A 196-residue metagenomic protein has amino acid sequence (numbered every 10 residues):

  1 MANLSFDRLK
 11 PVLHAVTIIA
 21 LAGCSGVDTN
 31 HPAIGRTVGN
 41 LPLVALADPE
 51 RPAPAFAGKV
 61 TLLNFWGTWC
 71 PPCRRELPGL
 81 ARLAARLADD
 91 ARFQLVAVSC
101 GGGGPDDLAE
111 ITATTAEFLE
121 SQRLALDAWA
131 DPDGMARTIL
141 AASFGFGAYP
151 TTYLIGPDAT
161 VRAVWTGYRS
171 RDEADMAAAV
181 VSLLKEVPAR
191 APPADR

Functional and structural regions predicted by a protein language model:
A22-N40, E117, P193-R196: N-proximal helix/coil linker or "cap" segments that precede and/or mark the start of modular domains
N40-T61, A84: A short beta-strand-turn-helix
K59, R75-S99, E120, E173: Conserved helix-turn-beta segment immediately C-terminal to the redox Cys motif in thioredoxin-like folds
K59-T61, W66-W69, A148: Short pre-active-site segment immediately N-terminal to redox-active cysteine/selenocysteine motifs in thiol-based
F65-R82, D107: Conserved redox-active cysteine motifs that mediate thiol-disulfide chemistry, especially di-cysteine Cys-X(1-2)-Cys
A91-A109, L124-G134: Thiol-based oxidoreductase modules, predominantly thioredoxin-like and allied folds used for disulfide exchange
A113-T151: Short, internal strand/loop/helix patches that form the active-site neighborhood or redox-interaction surface
T151-R196: Thiol-/selenol-based redox modules, centered on thioredoxin-like and closely related oxidoreductase domains
